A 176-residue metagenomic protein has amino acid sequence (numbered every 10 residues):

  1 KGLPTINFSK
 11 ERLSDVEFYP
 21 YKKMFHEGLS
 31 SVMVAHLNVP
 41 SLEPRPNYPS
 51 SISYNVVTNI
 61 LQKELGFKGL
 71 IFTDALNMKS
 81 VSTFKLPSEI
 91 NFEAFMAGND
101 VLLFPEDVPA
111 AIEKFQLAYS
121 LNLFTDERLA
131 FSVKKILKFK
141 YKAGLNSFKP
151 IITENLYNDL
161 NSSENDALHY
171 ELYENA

Functional and structural regions predicted by a protein language model:
K1-L117, L121-R128: Second-shell residues forming the walls of enzyme active-site clefts
H36, D74, T125-S147: Long, well-ordered, tryptophan-enriched scaffold segments
N59, E113, L117, F131 (+2 more regions): Charged/polar, solvent-exposed surface patches and flexible loops
I136, K142, N146-A176: Hard-cation-handling environments
